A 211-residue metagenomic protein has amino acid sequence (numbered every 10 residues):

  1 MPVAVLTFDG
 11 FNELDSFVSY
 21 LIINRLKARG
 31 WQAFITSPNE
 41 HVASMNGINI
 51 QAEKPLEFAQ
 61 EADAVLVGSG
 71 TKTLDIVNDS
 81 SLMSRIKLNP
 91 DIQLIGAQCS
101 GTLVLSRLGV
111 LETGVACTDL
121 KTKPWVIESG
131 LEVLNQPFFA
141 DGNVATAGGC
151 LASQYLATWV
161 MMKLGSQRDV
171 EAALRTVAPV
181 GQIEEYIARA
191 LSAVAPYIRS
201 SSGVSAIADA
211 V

Functional and structural regions predicted by a protein language model:
M1-I95, L103-R107, W125, S129 (+2 more regions): Extended, subdomain-level signal for the structured scaffold at the beginning of enzyme domains
T7, T118, G148: Small/polar loops that bind or transfer phosphate-bearing groups
I92, T113, D141: Phosphate-coordination loops involved in phosphoryl transfer and adenosine-cofactor binding
I95-G96, C117, L134, A145: Structural detector of well-ordered beta-strand residues that form the stable sheet scaffold of enzyme domains
G109, T146-G148: Short secondary-structure transition/capping segments
E112-L120, V133-Q136: Short hydrophobic/aromatic-enriched beta-strand-loop microsegments
F139-V144, S192-A193: Phosphate-binding/catalytic loops
